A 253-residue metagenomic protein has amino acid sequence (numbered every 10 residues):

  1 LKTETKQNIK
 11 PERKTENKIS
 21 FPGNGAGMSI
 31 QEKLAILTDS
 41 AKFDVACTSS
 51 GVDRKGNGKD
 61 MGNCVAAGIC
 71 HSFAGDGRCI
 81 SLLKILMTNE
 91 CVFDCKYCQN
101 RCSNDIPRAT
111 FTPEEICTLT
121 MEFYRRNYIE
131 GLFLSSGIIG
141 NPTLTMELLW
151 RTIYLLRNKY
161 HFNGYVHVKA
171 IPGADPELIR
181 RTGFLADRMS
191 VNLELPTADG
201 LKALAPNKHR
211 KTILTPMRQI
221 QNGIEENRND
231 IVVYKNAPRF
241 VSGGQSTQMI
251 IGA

Functional and structural regions predicted by a protein language model:
L1-E90: Flexible, acidic/Gly-rich N-terminal and inter-domain linker regions that tether and position cofactor-handling modules
L82, C95, L134, V191: Conserved, mostly hydrophobic/aromatic
L83, F133-I139, Q248-I250: Short glycine-rich or small-residue beta-strand-to-loop segments that form or flank ligand, phosphate, metal/Fe-S
K84-L86, E114-R125, V232-V233: Short, charged beta->alpha transition segments
I85-E114: Canonical Radical SAM [4Fe-4S] cluster-binding loop centered on the CxxxCxxC motif and its immediate flanking residues
C117, G140-A253: Conserved AdoMet/S-adenosylmethionine-binding subsite of the radical SAM
L119-G137: Short Fe-S-cluster ligation motifs
